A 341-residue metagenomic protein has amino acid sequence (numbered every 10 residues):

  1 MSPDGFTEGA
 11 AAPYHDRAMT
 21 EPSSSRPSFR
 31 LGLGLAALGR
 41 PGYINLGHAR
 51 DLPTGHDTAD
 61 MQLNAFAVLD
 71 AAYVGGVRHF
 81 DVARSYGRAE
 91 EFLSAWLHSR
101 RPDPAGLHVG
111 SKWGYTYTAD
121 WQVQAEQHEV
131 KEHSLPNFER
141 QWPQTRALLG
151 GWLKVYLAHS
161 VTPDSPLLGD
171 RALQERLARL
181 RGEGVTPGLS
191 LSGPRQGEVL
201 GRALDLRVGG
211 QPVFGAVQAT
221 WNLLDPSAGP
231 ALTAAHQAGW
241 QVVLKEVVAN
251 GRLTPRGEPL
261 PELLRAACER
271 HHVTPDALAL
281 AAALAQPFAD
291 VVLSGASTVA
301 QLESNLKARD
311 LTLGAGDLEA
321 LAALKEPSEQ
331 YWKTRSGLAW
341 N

Functional and structural regions predicted by a protein language model:
G5-H108: N-terminal binding-site loop/beta-alpha segment at the start of enzyme catalytic domains that lines or forms
S25-L31, G76-H79, P102-L107, G150-K154 (+4 more regions): Short, well-ordered coil/turn segments that N-cap beta-strands
G39-N45, Y117-Q122, R252-T254: Short acidic/His/Gly/Ser-rich catalytic and metal-binding motifs that mark active-site loops of diverse hydrolases
L46-H48, T118-E132, E262: Surface-exposed, active-site-proximal loop segments in enzymatic domains
D57-A71, K131-L148, R195-R207: Short, acidic/polar
Q62, P143, A158-N341: Beta/alpha (TIM)-barrel catalytic core signal, keyed to glycine-rich beta->alpha loops juxtaposed to Asp/Glu that bind
A105-T118: A short, structured active-site edge motif that brings together acidic residues
